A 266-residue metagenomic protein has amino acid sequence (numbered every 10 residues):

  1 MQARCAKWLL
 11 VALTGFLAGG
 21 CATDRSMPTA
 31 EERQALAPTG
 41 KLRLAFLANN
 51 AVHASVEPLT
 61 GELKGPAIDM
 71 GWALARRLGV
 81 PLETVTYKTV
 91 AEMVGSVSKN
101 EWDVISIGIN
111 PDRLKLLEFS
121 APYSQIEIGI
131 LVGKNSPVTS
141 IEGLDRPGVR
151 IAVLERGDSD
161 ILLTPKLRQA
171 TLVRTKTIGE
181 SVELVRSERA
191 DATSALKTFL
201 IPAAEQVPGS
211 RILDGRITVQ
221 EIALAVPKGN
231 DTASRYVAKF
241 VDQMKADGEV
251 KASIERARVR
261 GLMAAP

Functional and structural regions predicted by a protein language model:
M1-L9: Bacterial N-terminal signal peptides that target proteins for export
L17-G20: C-terminal motif of bacterial Sec signal peptides marking the signal peptidase cleavage site
A22-M27, G65-R77, N135-S136, E142 (+2 more regions): Extended ligand-binding regions for polar small-molecule ligands
R25-G108, D247, R256: Extracytoplasmic small-molecule ligand-binding "clamshell" domains of the periplasmic binding protein/Venus flytrap
F46-A51, T60-R77, I109, G129-E183 (+2 more regions): Bilobed "Venus flytrap"/periplasmic-binding protein-like clamshell domains and structurally analogous long
A48, Q125-N135, K197, I201-D242 (+1 more regions): Periplasmic-binding protein-like
I68, W72, R76, P81-D145 (+2 more regions): Acidic, polar ligand-binding/catalytic clefts
A91, G108-L116, L162-P165, R186-T218: A ligand-binding cleft/hinge motif common to bilobed small-molecule-binding domains
